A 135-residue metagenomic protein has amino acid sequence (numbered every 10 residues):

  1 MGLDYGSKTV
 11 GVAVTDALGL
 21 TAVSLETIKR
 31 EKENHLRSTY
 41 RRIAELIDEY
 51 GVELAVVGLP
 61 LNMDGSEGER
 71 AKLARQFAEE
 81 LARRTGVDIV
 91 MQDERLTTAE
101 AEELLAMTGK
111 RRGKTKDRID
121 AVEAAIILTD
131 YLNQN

Functional and structural regions predicted by a protein language model:
G2-D4: Short glycine-aspartate micro-motif
K8-N135: Phosphate- and other anionic-substrate recognition elements at nucleic-acid/protein interfaces
